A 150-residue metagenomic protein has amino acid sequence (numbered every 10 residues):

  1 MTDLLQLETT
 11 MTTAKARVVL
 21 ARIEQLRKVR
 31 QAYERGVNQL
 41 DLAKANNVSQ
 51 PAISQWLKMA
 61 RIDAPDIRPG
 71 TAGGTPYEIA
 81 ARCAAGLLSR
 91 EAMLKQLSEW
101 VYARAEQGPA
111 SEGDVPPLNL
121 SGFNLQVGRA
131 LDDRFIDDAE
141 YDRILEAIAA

Functional and structural regions predicted by a protein language model:
T2-V18: Short, Lys/Arg-enriched N-terminal segment that forms or immediately precedes the first helix of a structured domain
V19-V37: Short, amphipathic alpha-helical "recognition" segments used to contact nucleic acids or chromatin
A32, A45, Q55-W56, I144: Residues in the recognition helix of alpha-helical DNA-binding motifs
Y33, W56-A60, A64, R68: DNA major-groove recognition helix of helix-turn-helix
N38-N46, I53, Y141: Short alpha-helical "recognition helix" segments of helix-turn-helix
A64-E78: Short Lys/Arg-enriched helix C-cap and helix-to-coil transition segments that create basic nucleic-acid-contact patches
L120-A150: Mid-protein regulatory/catalytic core that forms ligand/cofactor-binding pockets and protein-protein interaction
